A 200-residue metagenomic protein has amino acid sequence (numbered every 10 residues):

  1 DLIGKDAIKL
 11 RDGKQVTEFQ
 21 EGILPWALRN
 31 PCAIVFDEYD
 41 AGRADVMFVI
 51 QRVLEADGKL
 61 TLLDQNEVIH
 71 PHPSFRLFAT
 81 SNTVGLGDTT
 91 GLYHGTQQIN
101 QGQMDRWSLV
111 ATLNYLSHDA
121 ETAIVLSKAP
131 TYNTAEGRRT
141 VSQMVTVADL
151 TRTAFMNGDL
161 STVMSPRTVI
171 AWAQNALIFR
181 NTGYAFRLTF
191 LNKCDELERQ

Functional and structural regions predicted by a protein language model:
D1-Q200: C-terminal regulatory/interaction module of P-loop NTP-utilizing enzymes
